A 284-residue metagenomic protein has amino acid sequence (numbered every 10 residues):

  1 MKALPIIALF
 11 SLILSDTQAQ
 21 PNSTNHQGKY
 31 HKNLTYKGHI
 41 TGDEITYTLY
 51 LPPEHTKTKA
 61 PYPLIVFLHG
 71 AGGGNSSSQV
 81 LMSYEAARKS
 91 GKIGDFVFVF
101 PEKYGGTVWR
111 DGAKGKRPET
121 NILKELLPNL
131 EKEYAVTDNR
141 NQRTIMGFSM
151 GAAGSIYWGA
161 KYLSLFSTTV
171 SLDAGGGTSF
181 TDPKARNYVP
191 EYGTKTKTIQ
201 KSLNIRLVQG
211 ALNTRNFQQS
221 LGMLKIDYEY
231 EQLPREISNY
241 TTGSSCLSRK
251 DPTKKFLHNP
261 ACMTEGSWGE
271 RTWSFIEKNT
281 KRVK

Functional and structural regions predicted by a protein language model:
A3-I13: Sec-dependent N-terminal signal peptides
S15-A19: Sec/Tat signal peptide C-region and signal peptidase I cleavage site
Q20-K284: Non-catalytic cap/lid and distal C-terminal segments of serine-dependent acyl enzymes
